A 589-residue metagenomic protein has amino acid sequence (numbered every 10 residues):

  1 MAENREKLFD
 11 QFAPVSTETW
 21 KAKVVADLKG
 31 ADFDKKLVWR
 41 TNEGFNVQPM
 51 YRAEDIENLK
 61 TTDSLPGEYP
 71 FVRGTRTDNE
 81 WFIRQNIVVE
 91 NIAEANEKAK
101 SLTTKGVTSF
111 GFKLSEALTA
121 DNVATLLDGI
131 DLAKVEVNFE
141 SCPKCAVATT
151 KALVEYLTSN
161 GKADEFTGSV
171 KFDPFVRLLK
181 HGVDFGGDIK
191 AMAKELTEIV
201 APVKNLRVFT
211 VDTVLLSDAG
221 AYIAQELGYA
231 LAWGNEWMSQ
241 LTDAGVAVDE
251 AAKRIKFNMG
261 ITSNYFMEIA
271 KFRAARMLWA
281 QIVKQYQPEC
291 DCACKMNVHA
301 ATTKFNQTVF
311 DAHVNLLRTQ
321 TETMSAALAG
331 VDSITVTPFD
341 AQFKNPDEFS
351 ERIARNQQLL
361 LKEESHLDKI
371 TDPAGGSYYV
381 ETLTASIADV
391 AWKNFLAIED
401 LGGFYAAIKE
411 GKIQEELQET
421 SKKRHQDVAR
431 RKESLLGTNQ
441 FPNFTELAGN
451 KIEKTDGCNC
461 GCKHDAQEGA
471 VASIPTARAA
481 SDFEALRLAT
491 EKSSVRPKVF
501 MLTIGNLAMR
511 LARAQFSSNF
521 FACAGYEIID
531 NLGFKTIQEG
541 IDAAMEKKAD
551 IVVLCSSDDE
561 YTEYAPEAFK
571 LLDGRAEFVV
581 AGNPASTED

Functional and structural regions predicted by a protein language model:
A2-E18, V38-W39, F45-F71, D332 (+1 more regions): Intrinsic disorder at enzyme termini
A2-N264, Y286-E289, K295-H299, A327 (+11 more regions): Catalytic alpha/beta active-site cores
V38-N46, K171-F175, D212-D218, K253-T262 (+4 more regions): A glycine-rich phosphate-binding loop feature that marks nucleotide/adenosyl-phosphate handling sites
G44, G106, N160, W279 (+4 more regions): Conserved, mostly hydrophobic/aromatic
V200-M238, Q320-F395: Mobile "lid/hinge" segments at catalytic clefts and subdomain interfaces of large enzymes
A221-L227, T262-A274, T303-L316, K344-A354 (+4 more regions): Short glycine/threonine-rich loop-to-helix capping motif typified by GTGT followed within a few residues by an Asp-Pro
G234, N258-P346, I353-A354: Glycine-rich anion/phosphate-binding loop at the beta-strand->alpha-helix junction
E484-G525: C-terminal accessory/binding modules appended to enzymatic or scaffolding proteins
